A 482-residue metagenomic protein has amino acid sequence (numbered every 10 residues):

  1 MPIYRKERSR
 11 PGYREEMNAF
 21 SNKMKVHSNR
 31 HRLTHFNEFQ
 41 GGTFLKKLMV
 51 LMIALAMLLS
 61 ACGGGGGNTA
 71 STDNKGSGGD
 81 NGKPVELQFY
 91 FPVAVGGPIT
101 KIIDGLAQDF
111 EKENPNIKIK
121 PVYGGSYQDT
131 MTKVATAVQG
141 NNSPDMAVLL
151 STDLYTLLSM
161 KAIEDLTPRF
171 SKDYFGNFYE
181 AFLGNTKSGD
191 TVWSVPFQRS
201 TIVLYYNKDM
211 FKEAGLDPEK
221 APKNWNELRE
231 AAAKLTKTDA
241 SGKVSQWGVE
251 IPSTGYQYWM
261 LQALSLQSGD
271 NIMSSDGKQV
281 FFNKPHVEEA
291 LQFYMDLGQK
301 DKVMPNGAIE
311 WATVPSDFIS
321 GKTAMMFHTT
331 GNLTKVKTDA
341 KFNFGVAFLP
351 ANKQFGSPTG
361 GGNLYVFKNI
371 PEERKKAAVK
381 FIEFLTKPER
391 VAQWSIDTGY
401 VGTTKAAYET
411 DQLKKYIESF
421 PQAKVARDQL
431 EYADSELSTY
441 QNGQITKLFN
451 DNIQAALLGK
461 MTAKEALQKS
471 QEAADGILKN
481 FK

Functional and structural regions predicted by a protein language model:
A19-K23, H27-F39, L48-L51, L55 (+10 more regions): Conserved N-terminal structural module of periplasmic/extracytoplasmic solute-binding proteins
G79, E164-A181, A221-K223, D239-S241 (+8 more regions): Short, solvent-exposed loop/beta-turn-alpha elements that line the ligand-binding surface or hinge of extracytoplasmic
Q108, K112-E113, K118-K120, A214 (+5 more regions): Extracytoplasmic/periplasmic substrate-recognition and gating elements
L149-V203, N226-R229, K243-S245, Q257-S268 (+2 more regions): Hinge/lid segment of periplasmic solute-binding proteins
L154-A162, F182-K220, I251-D276, P358-F367 (+1 more regions): Periplasmic solute-binding protein
A181-T186, F344-A347, I396-K447, A455 (+1 more regions): Long, aromatic- and glycine/proline-rich binding clefts that accommodate carbohydrate-like moieties
K212-E213, P218, Q299-K302, D411 (+1 more regions): Conserved C-terminal helix/tail region of periplasmic/extracytoplasmic solute-binding proteins
E230-K234, D276-G307: Glycine-centered hinge/linker elements that transmit conformational signals in sensory and ligand-binding systems
